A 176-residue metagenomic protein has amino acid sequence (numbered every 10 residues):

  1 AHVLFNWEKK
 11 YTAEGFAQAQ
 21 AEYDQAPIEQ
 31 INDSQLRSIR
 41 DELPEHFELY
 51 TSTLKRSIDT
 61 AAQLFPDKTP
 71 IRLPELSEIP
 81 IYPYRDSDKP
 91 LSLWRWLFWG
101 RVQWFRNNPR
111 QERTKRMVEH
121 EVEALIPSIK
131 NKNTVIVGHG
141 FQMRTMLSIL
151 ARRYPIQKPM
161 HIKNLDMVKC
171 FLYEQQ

Functional and structural regions predicted by a protein language model:
A1-E75, W94-E121, Q157-K158, L165: Active-site-proximal alpha-helix that buttresses catalytic centers in soluble enzyme cores
L4-F5, I79-P80, Q142: Feature marks short, surface-exposed loop/turn motifs that line or immediately flank catalytic pockets and channel
N6-T12, Y82-S87, S148-I149: Short aromatic-enriched loop/helix-cap "lid" or pocket-rim segments at secondary-structure transitions that line
Y11, V122-Q176: Active-site-adjacent alpha-helix immediately C-terminal to a catalytic or transition-state-stabilizing loop
D59, L76, P80, M146: Short acidic, gly/pro-rich beta-turn/loop elements at beta-sheet edges and active-site/ligand-binding grooves
P70-D86: A short, structured active-site edge motif that brings together acidic residues
E78, P90, H161-K163: Short, charged/polar low-complexity linear motifs in solvent-exposed/disordered segments
Y84-L93, Q175: Short, surface-exposed amphipathic charged segments that create phosphate/polyanion-binding patches used for binding
